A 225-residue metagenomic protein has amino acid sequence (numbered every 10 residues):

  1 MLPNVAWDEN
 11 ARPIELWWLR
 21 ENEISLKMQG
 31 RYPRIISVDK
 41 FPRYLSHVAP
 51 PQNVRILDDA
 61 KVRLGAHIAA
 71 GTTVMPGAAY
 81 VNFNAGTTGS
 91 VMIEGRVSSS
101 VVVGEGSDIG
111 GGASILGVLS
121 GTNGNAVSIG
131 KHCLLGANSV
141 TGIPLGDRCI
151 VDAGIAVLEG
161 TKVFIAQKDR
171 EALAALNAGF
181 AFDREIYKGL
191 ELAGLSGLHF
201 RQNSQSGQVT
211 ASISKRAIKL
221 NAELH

Functional and structural regions predicted by a protein language model:
M1-H47, K188-H225: Terminal amphipathic alpha-helical/low-complexity segments used for targeting or macromolecular assembly
I14-G30, G111-L119, A137-S139, L145-D147 (+1 more regions): Short, Lys/Arg-enriched charge-dense amphipathic segments
E23-G30, S100, G106, L119-G124 (+3 more regions): Short, surface-exposed, charge-dense and proline/glycine-enriched linear segments
S25-M28, K40-P42, L57-D58, T73-M75 (+2 more regions): Generic detector of short, locally flexible boundary/turn motifs and exposed helical patches
D39-V62: Active-site-adjacent loop/helix segments that line or gate small-molecule/cofactor pockets in enzymes
V54, A60-V62, A66-I68, T72-V81 (+7 more regions): A structural motif detector for beta-strand N-caps
T122-A126, K131-L134, A156-H225: C-terminal segments of enzyme domains that contribute to small-molecule binding surfaces
